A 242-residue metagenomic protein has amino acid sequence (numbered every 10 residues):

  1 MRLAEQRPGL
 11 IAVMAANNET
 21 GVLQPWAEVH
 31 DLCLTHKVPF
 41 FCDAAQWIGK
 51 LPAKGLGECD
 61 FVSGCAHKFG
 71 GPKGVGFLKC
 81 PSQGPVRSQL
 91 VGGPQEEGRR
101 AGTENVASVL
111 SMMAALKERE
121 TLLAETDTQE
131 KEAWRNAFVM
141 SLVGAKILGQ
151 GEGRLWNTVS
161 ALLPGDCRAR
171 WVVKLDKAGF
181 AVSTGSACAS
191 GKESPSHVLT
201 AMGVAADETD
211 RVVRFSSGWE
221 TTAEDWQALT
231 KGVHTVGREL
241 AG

Functional and structural regions predicted by a protein language model:
M1-G242: Pyridoxal 5′-phosphate
